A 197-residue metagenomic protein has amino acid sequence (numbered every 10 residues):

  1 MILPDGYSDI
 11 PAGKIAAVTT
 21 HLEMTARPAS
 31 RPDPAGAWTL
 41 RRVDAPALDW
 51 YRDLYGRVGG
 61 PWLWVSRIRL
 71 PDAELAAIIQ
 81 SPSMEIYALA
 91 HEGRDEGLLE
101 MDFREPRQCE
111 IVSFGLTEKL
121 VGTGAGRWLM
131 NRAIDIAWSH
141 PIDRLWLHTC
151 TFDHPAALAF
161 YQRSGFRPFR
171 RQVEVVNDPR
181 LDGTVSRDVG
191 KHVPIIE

Functional and structural regions predicted by a protein language model:
M1-T39, D44: Acyl-donor-binding surface of acyltransferase catalytic domains
I2-A17, V175-E197: Acidic/histidine-enriched, glycine/proline-rich intrinsically disordered or flexible terminal extensions
L3-S8, F152-R171, D178: Conserved active-site alpha-helix within GNAT-family acetyltransferase domains
P34-R67, R187-D188: Short amphipathic alpha-helix that is part of the acyltransferase structural core
S66-A73, I79-E118: A conserved beta-strand-loop-helix scaffold within acyl/acetyltransferase catalytic domains
T117-N131, H140, F152-A156: Conserved glycine-rich acetyl-CoA-binding loop
V121, L147-A157, E174-V185: Conserved beta-strand-loop-alpha-helix junction that forms the acyl-donor binding cleft
A137-T149: Conserved GNAT acetyl-CoA-binding A-motif
